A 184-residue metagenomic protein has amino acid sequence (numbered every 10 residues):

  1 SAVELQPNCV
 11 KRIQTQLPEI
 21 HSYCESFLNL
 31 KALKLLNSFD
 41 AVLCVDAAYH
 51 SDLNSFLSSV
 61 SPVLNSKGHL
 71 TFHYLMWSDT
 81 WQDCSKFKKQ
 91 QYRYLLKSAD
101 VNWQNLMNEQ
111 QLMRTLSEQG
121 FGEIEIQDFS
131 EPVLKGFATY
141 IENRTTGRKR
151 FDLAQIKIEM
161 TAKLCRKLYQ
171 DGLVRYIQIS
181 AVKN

Functional and structural regions predicted by a protein language model:
S1-L30: Class I SAM-dependent methyltransferase SAM/SAH-binding core
K31-V42: A short acidic, Gly/Pro-enriched loop at the edge of an enzyme's catalytic core that lines a small-molecule cofactor
D40-N54: A short SAM/SAH-binding and catalytic strip from SAM-dependent methyltransferases
N54-H69: A short glycine-rich, Lys/Arg-flanked "PGG" loop and its adjoining helix->strand segment in the class I
H69-S98: Conserved class I S-adenosyl-L-methionine
L95-Q111: Acceptor-substrate binding/catalytic loop of class I
Q110-F129: A SAM-dependent methyltransferase catalytic signature shared across enzymes that methylate proteins
E125-N184: Conserved Class I S-adenosyl-L-methionine
